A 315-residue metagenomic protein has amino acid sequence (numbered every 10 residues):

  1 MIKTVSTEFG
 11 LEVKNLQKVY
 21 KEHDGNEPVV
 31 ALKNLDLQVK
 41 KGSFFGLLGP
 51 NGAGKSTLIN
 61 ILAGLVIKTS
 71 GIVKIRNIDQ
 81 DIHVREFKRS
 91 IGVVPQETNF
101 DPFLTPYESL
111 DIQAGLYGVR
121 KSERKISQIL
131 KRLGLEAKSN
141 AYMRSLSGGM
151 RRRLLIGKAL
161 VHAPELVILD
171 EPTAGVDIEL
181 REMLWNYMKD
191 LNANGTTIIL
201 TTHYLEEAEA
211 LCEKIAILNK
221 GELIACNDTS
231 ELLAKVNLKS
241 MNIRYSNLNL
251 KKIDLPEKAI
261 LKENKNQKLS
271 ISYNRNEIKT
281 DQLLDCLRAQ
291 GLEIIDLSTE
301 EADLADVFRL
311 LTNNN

Functional and structural regions predicted by a protein language model:
L11, V30-L32, K88: Conserved structural motif at the start of ABC-family nucleotide-binding domains
G71-D79, E86-F87: Conserved ABC transporter NBD signature motif
D111, G115-K138: Conserved ABC ATPase "signature" region
Y142-L146: Conserved ABC ATPase signature
A163: Conserved catalytic motifs of ABC-family nucleotide-binding domains
V167-D170: Catalytic Walker B motif of ABC-type/P-loop ATPase nucleotide-binding domains
W185-N274: ABC transporter nucleotide-binding domain
